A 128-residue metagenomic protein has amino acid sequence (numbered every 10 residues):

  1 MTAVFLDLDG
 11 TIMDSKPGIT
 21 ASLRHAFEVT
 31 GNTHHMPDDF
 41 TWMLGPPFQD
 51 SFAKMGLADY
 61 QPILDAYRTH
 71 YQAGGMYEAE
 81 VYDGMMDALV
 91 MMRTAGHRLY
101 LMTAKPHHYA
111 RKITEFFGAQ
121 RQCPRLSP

Functional and structural regions predicted by a protein language model:
T2-M86: N-terminal helical cap/lid subdomain that shapes the substrate entry/recognition surface in HAD-like hydrolases
E28-T30, S51-A58, E78, M86 (+2 more regions): Substrate-recognition/cap helix-loop segment adjacent to the acidic, metal-dependent catalytic center of Asp-based
